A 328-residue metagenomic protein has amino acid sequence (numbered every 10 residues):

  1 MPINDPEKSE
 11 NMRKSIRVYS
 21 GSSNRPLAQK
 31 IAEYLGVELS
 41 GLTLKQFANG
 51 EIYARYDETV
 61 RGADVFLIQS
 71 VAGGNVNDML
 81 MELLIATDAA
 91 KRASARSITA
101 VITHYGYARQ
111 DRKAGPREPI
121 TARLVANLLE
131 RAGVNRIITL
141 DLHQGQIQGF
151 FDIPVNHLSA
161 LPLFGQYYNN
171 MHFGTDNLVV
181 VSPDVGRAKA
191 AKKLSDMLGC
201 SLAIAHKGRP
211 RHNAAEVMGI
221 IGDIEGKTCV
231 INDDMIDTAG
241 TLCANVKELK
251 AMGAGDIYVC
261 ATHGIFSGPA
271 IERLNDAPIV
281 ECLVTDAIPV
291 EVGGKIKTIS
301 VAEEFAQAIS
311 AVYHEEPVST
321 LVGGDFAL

Functional and structural regions predicted by a protein language model:
M1-L328: PRPP-associated nucleotide enzymes
